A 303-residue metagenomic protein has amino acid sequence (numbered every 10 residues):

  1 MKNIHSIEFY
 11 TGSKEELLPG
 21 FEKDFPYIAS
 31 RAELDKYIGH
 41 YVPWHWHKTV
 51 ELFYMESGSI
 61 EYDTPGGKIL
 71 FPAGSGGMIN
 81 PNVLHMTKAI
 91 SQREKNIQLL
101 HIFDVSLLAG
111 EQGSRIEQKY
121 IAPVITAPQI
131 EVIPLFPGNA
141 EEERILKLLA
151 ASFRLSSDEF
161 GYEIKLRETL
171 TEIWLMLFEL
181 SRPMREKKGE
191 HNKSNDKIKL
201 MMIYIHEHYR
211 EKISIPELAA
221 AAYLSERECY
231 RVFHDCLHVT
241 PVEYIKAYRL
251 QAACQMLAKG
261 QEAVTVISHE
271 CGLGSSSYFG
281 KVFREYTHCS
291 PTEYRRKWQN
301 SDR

Functional and structural regions predicted by a protein language model:
M1-S75, N82-V83, Q118, Q129 (+2 more regions): Generic protein-terminus/edge-of-domain signal
K2-I28, E33, P81-A151: A hydrophobic/aromatic-rich effector-binding and dimerization subdomain of bacterial HTH-type transcriptional regulators
G58, G66, G74, H238 (+4 more regions): Conserved phosphate-binding and hydrolysis motifs of nucleotide-dependent enzymes
G74, I79, F233, Y244 (+2 more regions): Conserved active-site tyrosine of GNAT-family acetyltransferases
Q129-E142, L155-E211, I215-A222, D235-A247: Short, Lys/Arg-enriched, Trp-marked, Pro/Gly-tolerant hinge/linker segments that flank
L177, C229, F279: PAPS/PAP-binding and catalytic site of the sulfotransferase fold
M202-I203, E207, K212-A220, L224 (+2 more regions): Terminal helix-turn-helix DNA-binding modules in bacterial transcription factors
